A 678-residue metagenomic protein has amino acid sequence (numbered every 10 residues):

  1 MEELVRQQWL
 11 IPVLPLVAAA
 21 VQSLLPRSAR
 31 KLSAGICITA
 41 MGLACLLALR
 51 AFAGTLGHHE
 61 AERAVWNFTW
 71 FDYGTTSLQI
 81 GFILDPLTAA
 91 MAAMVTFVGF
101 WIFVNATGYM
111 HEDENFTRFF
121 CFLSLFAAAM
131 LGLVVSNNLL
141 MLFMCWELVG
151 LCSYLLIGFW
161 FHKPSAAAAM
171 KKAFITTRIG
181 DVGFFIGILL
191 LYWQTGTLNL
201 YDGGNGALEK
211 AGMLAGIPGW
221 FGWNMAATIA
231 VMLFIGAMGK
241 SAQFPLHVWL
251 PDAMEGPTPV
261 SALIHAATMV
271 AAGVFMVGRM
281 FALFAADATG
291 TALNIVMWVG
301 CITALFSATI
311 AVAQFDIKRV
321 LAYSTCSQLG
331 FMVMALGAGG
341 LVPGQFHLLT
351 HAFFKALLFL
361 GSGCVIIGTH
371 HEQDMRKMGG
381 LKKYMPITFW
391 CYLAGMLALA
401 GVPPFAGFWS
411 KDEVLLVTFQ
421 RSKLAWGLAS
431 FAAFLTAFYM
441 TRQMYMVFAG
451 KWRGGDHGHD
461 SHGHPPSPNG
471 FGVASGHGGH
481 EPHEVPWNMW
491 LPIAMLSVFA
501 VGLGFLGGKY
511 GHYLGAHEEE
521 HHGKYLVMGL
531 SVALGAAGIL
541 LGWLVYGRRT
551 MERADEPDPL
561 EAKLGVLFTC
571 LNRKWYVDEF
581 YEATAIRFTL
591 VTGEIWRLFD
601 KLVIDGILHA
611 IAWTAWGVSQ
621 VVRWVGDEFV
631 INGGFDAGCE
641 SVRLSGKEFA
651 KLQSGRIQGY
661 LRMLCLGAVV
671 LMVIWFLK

Functional and structural regions predicted by a protein language model:
M1-V13, A29-C37, T76-M94, G132-C145 (+7 more regions): Membrane-entry segments of alpha-helical transmembrane domains in multi-pass membrane proteins
M1-W9, L24-C121, Q194-F221, A227 (+3 more regions): Transmembrane helix-loop-helix hairpins at membrane boundaries of multipass inner-membrane proteins
P12-P26, F100, M238, A242: N-terminal signal-anchor/start-transfer transmembrane helix
R30-L43, K171-G183, K383-C391, H483-S497 (+1 more regions): Alpha-helical transmembrane segments and their helix-start/interface "positive-inside/aromatic belt" motifs in integral
Y73-T75, Y510-L526, G547-K678: Aromatic-capped, Gly/Pro-kinked transmembrane alpha-helices
V98-L142, L151-G479, F505: Hydrophobic transmembrane alpha-helices and their helix-loop junctions in integral membrane proteins
L397-W409, E413, L496-L514, A585 (+1 more regions): Alpha-helical transmembrane segments and their membrane-interface junctions in multi-pass membrane proteins
G454, H462, G479-L541, R548 (+1 more regions): Hard-cation-handling environments
